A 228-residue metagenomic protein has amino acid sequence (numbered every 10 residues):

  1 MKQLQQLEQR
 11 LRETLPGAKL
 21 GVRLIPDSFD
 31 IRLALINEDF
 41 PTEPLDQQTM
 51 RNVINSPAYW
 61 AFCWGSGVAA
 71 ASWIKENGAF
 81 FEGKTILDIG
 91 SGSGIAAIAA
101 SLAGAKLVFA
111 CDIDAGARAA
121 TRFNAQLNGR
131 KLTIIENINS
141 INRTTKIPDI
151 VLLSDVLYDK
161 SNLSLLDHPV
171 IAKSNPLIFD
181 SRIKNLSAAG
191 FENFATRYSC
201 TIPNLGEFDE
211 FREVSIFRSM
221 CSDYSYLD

Functional and structural regions predicted by a protein language model:
M1-P41: N-terminal auxiliary segments of SAM/dcSAM-dependent transferases
D46-S56: Glycine/charged-rich beta-loop-alpha catalytic/anionic-binding loops adjacent to active sites
P57-I74: Conserved SAM-binding loop and adjacent beta-strand
A71-T133: Conserved SAM/SAH cofactor-binding pocket of Class I
L87, C111, S154-D155, F179: Active-site flanking residues adjacent to catalytic metal/cofactor-binding acidic residues
I134-I171: Active-site segment flanking the S-adenosylmethionine/decSAM binding pocket in AdoMet-dependent transferases
S174-K184: Conserved beta-strand signature within the Rossmann-like core of class I S-adenosyl-L-methionine
K184-D228: Active-site capping/gating segments
